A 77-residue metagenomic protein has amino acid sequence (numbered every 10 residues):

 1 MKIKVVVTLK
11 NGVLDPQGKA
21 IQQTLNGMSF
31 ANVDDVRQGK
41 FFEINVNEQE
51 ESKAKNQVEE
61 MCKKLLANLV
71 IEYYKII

Functional and structural regions predicted by a protein language model:
K2-K4, T8-G39, K53-I77: Long, contiguous binding/interaction regions
K40-V46: Surface-exposed aromatic
E48-S52: Helix N-cap motif at beta-to-alpha junctions
